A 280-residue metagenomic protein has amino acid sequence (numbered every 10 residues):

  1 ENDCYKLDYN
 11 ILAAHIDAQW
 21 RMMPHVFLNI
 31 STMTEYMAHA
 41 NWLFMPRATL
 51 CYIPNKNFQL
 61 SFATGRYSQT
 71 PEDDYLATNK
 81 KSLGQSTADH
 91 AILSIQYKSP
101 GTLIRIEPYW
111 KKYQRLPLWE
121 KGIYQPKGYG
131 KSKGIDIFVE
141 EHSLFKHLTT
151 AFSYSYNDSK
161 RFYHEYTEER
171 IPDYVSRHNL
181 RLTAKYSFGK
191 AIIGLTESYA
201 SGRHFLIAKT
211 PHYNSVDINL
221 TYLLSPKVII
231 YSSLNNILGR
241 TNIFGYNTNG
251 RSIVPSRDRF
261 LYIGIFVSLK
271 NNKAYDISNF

Functional and structural regions predicted by a protein language model:
Y5-M37, L43-R47, A151: Surface-exposed extracellular loop regions of Gram-negative outer-membrane beta-barrel proteins
K6-L12, W42-F44, T87-A91, K98-P100 (+4 more regions): Residues that define the transmembrane beta-barrel architecture of outer-membrane proteins
A18-W20, T34, W42, L50-I53 (+7 more regions): Residue-level signature of outer-membrane beta-barrel architecture
R21-V26, W110-K112, P126-H204: Gram-negative outer-membrane beta-barrel transporters
H25-I30, N57-L60, G101-R105, F145-T150 (+4 more regions): Repeated loop/turn-to-beta-strand initiation elements of outer-membrane beta-barrel proteins
I30-T34, A48, F62-R66, I106-W110 (+5 more regions): Transmembrane beta-barrel strands of outer-membrane/channel proteins
I53-S61, Q85-H142, K146-S153, S159-K160: Membrane-embedded beta-barrel scaffold of Gram-negative outer-membrane proteins
L220-F280: C-terminal beta-signal and adjacent terminal beta-strands/loops of Gram-negative outer-membrane beta-barrel proteins
